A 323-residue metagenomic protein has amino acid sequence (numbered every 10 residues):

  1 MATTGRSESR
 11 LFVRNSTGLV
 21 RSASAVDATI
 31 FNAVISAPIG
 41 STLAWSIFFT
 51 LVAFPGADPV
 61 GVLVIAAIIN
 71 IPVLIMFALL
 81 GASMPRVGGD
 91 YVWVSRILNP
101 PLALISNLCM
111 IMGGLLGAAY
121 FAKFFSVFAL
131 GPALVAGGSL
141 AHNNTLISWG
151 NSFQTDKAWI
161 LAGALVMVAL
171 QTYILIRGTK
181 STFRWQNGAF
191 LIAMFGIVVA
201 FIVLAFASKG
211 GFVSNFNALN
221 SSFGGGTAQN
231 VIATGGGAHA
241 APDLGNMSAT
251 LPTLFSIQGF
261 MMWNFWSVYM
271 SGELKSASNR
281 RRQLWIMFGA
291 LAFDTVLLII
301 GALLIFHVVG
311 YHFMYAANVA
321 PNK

Functional and structural regions predicted by a protein language model:
M1-V60, N70-I75, L219-A228: Membrane-interface "cap" regions at the ends of multi-pass membrane proteins
A23-L43, G163-L170, F223-V308: Hydrophobic, membrane-embedded alpha-helices of multi-pass small-molecule transporters
A23-S24, I160-F223, M262, L284-F293: Membrane-interface loop-to-helix entry segments
S41-F153, K157-W159, G289-T295: Extracellular loop-to-transmembrane helix junctions
A53, A122-V166, T172, K209-T250 (+1 more regions): Inter-helical loop and helix-membrane interface segments of multi-pass membrane transporters/permeases
V64-I68, L108-L116, V166-Y173, T250-Q258: Hydrophobic alpha-helical transmembrane segments of multi-pass membrane proteins
A78, F121, F125-F128, P132 (+4 more regions): Transmembrane helix-loop junctions and nearby membrane-interface residues
S208-N217, G289-K323: Extracellular/periplasmic helix-exit of transmembrane alpha-helices
